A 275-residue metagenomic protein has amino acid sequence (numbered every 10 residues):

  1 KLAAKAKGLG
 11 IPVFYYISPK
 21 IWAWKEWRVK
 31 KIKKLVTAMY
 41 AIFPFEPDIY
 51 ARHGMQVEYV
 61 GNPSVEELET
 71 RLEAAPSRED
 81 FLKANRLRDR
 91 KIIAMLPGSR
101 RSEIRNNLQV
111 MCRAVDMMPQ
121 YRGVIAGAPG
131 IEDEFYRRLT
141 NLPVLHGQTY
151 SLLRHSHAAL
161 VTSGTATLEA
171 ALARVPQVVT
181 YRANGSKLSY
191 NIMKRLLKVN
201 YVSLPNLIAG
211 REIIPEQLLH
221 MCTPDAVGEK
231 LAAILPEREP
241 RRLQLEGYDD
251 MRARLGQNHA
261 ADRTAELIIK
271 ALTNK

Functional and structural regions predicted by a protein language model:
K1-K275: Nucleotide-activated sugar donor-binding and catalytic core shared by glycosyltransferases and related lipid-linked
